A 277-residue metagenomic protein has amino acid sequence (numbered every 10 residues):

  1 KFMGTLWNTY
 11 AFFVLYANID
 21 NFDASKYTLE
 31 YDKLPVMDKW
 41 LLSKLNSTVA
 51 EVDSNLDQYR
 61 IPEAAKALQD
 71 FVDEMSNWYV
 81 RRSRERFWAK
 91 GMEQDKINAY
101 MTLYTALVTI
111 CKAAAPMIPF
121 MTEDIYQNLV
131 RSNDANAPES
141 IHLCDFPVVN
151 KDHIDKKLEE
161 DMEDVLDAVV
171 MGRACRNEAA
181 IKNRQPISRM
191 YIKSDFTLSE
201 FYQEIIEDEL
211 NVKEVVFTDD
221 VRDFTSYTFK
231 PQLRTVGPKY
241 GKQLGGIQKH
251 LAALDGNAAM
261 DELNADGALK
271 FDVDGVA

Functional and structural regions predicted by a protein language model:
K1-A277: Feature 926 captures the class I aminoacyl-tRNA synthetase adenylation module centered on the KMSKS loop
